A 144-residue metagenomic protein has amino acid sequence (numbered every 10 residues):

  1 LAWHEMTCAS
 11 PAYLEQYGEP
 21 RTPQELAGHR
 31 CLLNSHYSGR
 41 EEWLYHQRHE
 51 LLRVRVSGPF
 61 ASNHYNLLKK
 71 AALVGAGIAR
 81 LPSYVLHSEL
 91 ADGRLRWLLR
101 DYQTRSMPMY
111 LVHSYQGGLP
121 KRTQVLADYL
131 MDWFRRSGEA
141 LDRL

Functional and structural regions predicted by a protein language model:
A2-L32, R48: Flexible hinge/capping segments at coil-to-helix
A9-P11, L81-Y84: Beta->alpha turn/N-cap motifs
Q24, K69-K70, Q124: Alpha-helical segments flanking ligand/cofactor-binding loops in enzyme cores
E25, E42-R55, E89: Ligand-binding cleft/hinge of the Venus flytrap
L26, A71-G75, L90: Hydrophobic residues within well-ordered alpha-helices
L33, R53-H64: Short beta-strand-to-loop elements that line the ligand-binding cleft of bilobed periplasmic-binding protein-like
L67-K69, L86: Short, hydrophobic alpha-helical packing/hinge segments within bilobed ligand-binding/sensory domains
S83-S88, D92, R96, Y102-L144: C-terminal effector-binding regulatory domain of bacterial HTH transcription factors
